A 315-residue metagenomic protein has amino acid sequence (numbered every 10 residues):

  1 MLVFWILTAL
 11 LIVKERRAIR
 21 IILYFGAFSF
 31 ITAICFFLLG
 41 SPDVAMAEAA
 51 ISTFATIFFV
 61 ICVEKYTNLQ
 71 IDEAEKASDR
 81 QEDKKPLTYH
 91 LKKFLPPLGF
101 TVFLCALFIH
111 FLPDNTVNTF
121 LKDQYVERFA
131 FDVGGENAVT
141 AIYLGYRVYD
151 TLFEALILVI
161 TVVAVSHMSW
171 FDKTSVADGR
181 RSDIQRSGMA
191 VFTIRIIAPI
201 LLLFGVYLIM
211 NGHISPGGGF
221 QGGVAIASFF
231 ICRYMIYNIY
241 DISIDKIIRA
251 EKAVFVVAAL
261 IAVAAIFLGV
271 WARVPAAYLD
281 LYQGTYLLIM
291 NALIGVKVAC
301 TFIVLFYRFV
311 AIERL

Functional and structural regions predicted by a protein language model:
M1-L315: Alpha-helical transmembrane segments of multi-pass membrane proteins predominantly involved in bioenergetics
